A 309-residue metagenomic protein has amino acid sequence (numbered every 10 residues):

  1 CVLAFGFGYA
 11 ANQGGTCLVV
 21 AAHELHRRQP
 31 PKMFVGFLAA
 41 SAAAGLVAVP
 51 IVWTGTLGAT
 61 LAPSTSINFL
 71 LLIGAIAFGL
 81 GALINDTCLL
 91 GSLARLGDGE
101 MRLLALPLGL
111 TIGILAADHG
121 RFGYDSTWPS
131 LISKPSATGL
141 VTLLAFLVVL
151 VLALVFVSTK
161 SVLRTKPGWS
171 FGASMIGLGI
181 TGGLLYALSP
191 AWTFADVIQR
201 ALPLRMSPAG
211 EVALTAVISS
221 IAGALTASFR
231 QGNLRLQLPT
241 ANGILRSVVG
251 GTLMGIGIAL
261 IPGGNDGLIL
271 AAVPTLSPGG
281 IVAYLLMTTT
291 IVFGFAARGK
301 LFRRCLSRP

Functional and structural regions predicted by a protein language model:
C1-P309: Membrane-interfacial helix-loop segments of redox and metal-homeostasis proteins, especially TM-loop-TM junctions
